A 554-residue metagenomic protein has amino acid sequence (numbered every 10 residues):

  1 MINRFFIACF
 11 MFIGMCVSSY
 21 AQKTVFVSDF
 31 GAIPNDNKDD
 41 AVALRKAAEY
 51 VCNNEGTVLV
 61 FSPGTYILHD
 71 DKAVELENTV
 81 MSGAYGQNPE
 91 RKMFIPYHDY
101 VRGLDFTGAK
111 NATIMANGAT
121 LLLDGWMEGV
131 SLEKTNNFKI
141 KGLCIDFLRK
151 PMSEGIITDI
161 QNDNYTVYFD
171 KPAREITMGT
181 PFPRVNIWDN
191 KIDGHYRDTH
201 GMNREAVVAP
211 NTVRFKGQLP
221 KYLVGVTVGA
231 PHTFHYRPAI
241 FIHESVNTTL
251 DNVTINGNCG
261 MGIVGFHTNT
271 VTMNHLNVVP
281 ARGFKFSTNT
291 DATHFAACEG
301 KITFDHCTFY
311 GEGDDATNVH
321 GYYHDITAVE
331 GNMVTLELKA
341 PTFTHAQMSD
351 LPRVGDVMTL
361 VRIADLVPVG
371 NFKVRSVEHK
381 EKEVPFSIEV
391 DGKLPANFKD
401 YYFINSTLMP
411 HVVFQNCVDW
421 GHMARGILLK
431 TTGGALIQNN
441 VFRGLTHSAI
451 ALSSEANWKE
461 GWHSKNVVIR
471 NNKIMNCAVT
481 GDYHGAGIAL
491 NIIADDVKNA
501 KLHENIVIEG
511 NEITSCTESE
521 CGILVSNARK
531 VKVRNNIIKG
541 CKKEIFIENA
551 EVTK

Functional and structural regions predicted by a protein language model:
M1-K23: Bacterial Sec-dependent N-terminal signal peptides
V27-V60: Acidic Gly/Asp/Thr-rich repetitive segments characteristic of extracellular carbohydrate-active and adhesion proteins
R45-N54, I67-T113, L122-K141, R149-N164 (+8 more regions): Extracellular beta-strand-rich solenoid/capping regions of secreted or surface-exposed proteins that bind or remodel
N54, A109, A116, V130 (+31 more regions): Parallel beta-helix/beta-solenoid
G56, D70, L123-G129, R149-S153 (+12 more regions): Short glycine/acidic-rich loop motifs that flank beta-strands on beta-rich extracellular proteins
L123, F147-K150, E154, T158 (+2 more regions): Ser/Thr/Gly-rich low-complexity blocks that favor extended beta-strand/coil architectures
G194, D198-Y236, G370-V412, N416 (+1 more regions): Small/polar beta-strand repeat architecture
